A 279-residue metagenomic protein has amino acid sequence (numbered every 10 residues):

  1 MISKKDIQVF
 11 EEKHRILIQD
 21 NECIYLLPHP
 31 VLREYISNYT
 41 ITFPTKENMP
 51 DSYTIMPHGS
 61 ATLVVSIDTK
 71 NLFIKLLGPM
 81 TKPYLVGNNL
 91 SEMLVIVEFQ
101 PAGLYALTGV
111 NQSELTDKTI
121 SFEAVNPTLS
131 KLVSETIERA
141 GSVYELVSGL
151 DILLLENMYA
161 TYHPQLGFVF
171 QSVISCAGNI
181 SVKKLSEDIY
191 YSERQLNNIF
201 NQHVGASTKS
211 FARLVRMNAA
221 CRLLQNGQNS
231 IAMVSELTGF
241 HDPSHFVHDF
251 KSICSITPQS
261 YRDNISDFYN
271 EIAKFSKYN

Functional and structural regions predicted by a protein language model:
M1-G167, I174-K183, I189-E193, S207 (+3 more regions): Alpha-helical bundle regulatory/interaction domains
I180-K183, N197-Q202, K209-A212: Long, low-complexity intrinsically disordered regions
Q202-A206, D249-Y261: A secondary-structure capping/hinge motif
N226-M233, V247: Phosphate-/nucleic-acid-contacting segments
